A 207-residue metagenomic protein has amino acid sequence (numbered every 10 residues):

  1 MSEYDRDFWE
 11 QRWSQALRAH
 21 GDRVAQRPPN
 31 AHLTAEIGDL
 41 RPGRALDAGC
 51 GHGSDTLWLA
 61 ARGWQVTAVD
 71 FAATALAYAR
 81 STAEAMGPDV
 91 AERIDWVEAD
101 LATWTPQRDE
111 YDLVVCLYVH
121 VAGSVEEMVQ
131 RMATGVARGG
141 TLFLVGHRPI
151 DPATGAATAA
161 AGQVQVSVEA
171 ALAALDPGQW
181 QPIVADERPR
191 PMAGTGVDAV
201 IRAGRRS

Functional and structural regions predicted by a protein language model:
M1-L40: Conserved class I S-adenosyl-L-methionine
P42-G51: Conserved class I S-adenosyl-L-methionine
A72-T74: Conserved SAM/SAH-binding beta-strand->alpha-helix loop
P88-L101: Conserved SAM-binding strand-loop segment of SAM-dependent methyltransferases
W104-L113: A short acidic, Gly/Pro-enriched loop at the edge of an enzyme's catalytic core that lines a small-molecule cofactor
V121-M132: A short, conserved alpha-helix within the catalytic core of class I
G139-H147: Conserved beta-strand signature within the Rossmann-like core of class I S-adenosyl-L-methionine
Q163-Q179: Short alpha-helix
